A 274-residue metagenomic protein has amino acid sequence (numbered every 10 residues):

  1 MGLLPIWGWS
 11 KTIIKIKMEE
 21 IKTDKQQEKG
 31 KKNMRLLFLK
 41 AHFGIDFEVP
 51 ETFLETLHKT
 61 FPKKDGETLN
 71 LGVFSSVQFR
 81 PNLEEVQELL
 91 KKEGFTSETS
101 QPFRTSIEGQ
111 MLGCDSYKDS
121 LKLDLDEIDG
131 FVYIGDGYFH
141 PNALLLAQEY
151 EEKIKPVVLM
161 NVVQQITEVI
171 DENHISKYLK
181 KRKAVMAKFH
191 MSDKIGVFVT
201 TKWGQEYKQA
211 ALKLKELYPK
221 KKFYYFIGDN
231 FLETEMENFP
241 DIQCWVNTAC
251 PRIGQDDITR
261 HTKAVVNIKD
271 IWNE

Functional and structural regions predicted by a protein language model:
M1-G30: N-terminal amphipathic/basic-hydrophobic helices that include classical n-h-c signal peptides and signal-anchor
W7, E20-K22, V163-T167, D171-E172 (+1 more regions): Peripheral docking tails and interdomain loops at the edges of cofactor- or intermediate-handling domains
E19-E151, P156-K177: The feature marks the mature, well-folded catalytic cores of soluble enzymes
N33-K40, K155, W245, T259-I268: Active-site regions of enzymes building and remodeling cell-envelope glycoconjugates
L37-K40, L69-V77, T99, K194-K202 (+3 more regions): Short glycine-rich or small-residue beta-strand-to-loop segments that form or flank ligand, phosphate, metal/Fe-S
R104-E108, I227-T234: Short acidic loop-to-helix transition motifs that present clustered carboxylates
L123-N142, F189-W203, N247-W272: Extended, charge-rich low-complexity interaction segments
H140-F223, N230-F239: Redox- and metal-dependent alpha/beta enzyme cores, enriched for Fe-S-associated oxidoreductases and cofactor-handling
